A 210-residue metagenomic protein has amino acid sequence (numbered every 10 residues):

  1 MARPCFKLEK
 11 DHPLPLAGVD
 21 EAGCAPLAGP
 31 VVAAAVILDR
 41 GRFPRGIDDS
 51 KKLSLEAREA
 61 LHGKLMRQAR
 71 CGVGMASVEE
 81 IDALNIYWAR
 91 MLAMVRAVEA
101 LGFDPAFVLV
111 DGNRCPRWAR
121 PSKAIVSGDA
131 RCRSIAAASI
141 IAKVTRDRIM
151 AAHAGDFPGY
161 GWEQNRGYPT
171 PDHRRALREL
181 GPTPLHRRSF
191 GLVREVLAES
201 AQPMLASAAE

Functional and structural regions predicted by a protein language model:
M1-E210: RNase H-like, Mg2+-dependent phosphodiesterase core, and more generally RNA phosphate-backbone-engaging helix-loop
